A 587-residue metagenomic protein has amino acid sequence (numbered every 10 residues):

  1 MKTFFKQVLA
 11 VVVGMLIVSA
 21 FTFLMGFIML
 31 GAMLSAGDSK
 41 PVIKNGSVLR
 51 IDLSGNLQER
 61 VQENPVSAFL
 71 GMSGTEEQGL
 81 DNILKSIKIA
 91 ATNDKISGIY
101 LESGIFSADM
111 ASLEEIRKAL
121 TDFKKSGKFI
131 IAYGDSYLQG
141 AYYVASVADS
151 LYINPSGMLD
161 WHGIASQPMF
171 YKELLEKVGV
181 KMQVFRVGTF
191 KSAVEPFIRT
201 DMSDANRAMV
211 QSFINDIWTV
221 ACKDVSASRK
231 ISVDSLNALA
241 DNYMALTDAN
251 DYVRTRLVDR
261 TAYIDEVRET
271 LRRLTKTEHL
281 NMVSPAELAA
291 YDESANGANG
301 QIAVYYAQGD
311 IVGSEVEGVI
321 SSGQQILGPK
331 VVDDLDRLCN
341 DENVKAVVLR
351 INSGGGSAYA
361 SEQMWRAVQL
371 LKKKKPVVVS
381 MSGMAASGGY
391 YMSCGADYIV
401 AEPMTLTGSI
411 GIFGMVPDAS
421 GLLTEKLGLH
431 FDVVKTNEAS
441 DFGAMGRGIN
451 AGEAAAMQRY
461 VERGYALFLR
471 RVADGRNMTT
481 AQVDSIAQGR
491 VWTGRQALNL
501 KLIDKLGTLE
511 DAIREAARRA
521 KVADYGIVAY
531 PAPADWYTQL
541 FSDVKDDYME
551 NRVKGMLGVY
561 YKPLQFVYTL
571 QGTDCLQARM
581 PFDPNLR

Functional and structural regions predicted by a protein language model:
K2-V42, G46: N-terminal type II signal-anchor transmembrane helix that functions as the membrane-insertion/stop-transfer segment
K40, S47-P168, K177, A295-L422: Cleft-lining beta-strand/loop regions that shape enzyme active-site pockets
P168, K172-T270, S420-L500, D504-L506 (+2 more regions): Charged, glycine-interspersed solvent-exposed loop segments at helix/strand-loop junctions that cap or gate access
A227-S228, D259-Q301, F413, L469-G475 (+1 more regions): C-terminal long alpha-helix characteristic of the crotonase
N299-I302, Y306-E342, Y460, P531-R587: Intrinsic disorder and flexible/low-complexity segments
Y306-G309, I351-S353, M381-G383, P403-T405 (+8 more regions): Active-site proximal loops enriched in glycine and acidic residues that flank catalytic Cys/His/Asp and coordinate
A358-Q363, Q496-N499, F541-D543: Short glycine/threonine-rich loop-to-helix capping motif typified by GTGT followed within a few residues by an Asp-Pro
